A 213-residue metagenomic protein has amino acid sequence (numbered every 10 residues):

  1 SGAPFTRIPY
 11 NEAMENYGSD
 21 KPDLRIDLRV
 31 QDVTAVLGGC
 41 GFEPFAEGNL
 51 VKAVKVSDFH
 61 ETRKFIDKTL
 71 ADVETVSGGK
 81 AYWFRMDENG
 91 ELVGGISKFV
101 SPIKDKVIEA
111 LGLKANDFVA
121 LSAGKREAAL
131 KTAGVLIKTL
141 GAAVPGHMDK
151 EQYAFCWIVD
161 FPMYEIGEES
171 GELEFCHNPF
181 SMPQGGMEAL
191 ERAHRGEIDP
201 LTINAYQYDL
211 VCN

Functional and structural regions predicted by a protein language model:
I8-N213: A translation/RNA-centric and nucleic-acid-associated enzymatic feature enriched in Class II aminoacyl-tRNA synthetases
